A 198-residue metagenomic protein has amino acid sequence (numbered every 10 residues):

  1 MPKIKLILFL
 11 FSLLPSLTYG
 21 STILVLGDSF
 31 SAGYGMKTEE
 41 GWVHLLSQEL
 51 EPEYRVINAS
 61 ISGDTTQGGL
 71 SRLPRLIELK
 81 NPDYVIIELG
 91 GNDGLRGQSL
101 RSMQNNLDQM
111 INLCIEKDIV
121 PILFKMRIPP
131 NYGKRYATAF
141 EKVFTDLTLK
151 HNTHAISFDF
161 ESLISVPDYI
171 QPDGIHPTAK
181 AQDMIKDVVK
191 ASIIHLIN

Functional and structural regions predicted by a protein language model:
P2-K3, G20: N-terminal secretory targeting signals
K3, L70-N198: Alpha-helical cap/lid subdomain in secreted, periplasmic, or secretory-pathway luminal O-acyl-processing enzymes
K5-S16: Bacterial N-terminal signal peptides
F11-L13, M36, H44, V56 (+4 more regions): Intrinsically disordered, low-complexity regions enriched in small/polar residues
T18-T65, L70-N81: Serine-esterase "nucleophile elbow" of acetyl-processing enzymes
